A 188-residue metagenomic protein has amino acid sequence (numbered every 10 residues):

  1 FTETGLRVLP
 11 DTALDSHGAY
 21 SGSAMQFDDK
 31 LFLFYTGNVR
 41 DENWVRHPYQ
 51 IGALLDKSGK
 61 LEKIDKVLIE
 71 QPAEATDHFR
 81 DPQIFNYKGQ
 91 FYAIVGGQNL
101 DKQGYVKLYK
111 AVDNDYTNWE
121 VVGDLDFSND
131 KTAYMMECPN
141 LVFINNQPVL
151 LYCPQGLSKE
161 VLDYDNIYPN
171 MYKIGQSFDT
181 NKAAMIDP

Functional and structural regions predicted by a protein language model:
F1-D81, N86-A133, F143-P188: Beta-rich carbohydrate-recognition and catalytic domains
E137-P139: Repeated scaffold domains used in trafficking and secretory/extracellular systems, primarily beta-propellers
